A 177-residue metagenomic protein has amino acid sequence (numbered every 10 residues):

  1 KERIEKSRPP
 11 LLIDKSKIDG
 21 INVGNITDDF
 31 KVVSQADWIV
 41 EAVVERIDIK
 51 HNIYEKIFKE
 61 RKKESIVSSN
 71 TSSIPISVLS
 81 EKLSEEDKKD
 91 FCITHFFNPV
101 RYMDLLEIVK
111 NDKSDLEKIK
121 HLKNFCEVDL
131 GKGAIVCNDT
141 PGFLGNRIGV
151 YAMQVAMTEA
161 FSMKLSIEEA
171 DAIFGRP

Functional and structural regions predicted by a protein language model:
R3, D104-L105, A152-A156: A general alpha-helix detector
E5-V67, S73-V78, E85, L106: Rossmann-like NAD(P)-binding element
I13-S16, D90, E117-K118, S166-E169: A short alpha-helix-loop-beta-strand transition element characteristic of N-terminal alpha/beta dinucleotide-binding
I26-T27, I47, H51, S73 (+5 more regions): Electropositive phosphate-/nucleotide-binding environments in soluble metabolic enzymes
E41, K110-N111, F161-S162: Amphipathic alpha-helical interaction elements
S65-R147, A172: Rossmann-fold dinucleotide-binding core
E127, T140-P177: Helical "substrate-binding/catalytic lid" subdomain of Rossmann-like NAD(P)-dependent dehydrogenases/reductases
